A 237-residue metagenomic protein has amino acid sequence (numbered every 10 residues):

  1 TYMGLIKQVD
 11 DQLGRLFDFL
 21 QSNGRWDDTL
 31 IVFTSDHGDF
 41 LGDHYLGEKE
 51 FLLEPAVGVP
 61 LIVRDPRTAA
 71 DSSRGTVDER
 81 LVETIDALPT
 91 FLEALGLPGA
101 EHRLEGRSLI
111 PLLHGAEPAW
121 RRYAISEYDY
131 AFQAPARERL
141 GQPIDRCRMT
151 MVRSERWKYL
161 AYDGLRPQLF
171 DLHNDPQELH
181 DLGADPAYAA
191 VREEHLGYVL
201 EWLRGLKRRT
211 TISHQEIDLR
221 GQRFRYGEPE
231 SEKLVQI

Functional and structural regions predicted by a protein language model:
T1-G4, E48, A70-L81, L95-A100 (+1 more regions): Active-site rim elements
T1-T29: A long, amphipathic alpha-helix that forms part of the scaffold/cap immediately adjacent to metal-dependent active
M3, K7-G14, A56-V57, V82-P89 (+8 more regions): A structural signal for well-ordered alpha-helical segments within the folded catalytic domains of diverse enzymes
D18-S73, R80-E83: Histidine-centered active-site microenvironments of extracellular/periplasmic hydrolases and transferases
Q21-R25, P98-A100, A189-A190: Structural helix-adjacent loops and short alpha-helical linkers that scaffold large soluble proteins
H37-D43, A69, I85-L88, E93-Q168 (+3 more regions): C-terminal cap/loop subdomain of S1 sulfatases and analogous C-terminal strand-loop tails that border
F40, F51-L52, L61, V77 (+3 more regions): Conserved beta-strand positions that form and line the central face of beta-propeller blades
A184-I237: Long, internal low-complexity/basic segments
